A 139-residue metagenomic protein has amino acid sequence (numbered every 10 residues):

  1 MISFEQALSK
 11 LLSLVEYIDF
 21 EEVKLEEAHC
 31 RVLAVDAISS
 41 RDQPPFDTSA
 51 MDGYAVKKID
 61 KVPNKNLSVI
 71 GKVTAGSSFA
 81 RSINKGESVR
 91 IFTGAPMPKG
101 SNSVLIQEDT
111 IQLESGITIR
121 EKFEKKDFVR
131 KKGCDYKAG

Functional and structural regions predicted by a protein language model:
M1-P63, S115, K131: Short, low-complexity N-terminal leaders and the immediately following helix N-cap/first helix
I2-F4, Y54-A138: Short, glycine/charged-enriched hinge/interface segments at domain edges or termini
